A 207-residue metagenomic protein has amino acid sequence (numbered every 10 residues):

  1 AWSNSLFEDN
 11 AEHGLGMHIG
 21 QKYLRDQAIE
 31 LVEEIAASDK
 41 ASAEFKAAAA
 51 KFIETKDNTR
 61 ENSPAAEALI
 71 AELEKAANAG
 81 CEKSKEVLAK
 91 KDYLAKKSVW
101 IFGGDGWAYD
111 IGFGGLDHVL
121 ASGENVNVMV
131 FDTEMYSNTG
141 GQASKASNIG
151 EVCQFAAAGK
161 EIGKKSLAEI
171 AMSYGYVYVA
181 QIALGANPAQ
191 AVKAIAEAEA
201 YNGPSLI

Functional and structural regions predicted by a protein language model:
A1, A77-Q142, A186-A198: Thiamine diphosphate
N4-G16, G20, L24-E44, N58 (+2 more regions): Conserved thiamine diphosphate
R25-C81: Low-complexity, highly charged intrinsically disordered N-terminal segments that act as targeting/localization
S63-E67, D92-A95, A143-S147, I170-Y174: Generic detector of short, locally flexible boundary/turn motifs and exposed helical patches
L69-A76, K85-L88, L167-Y176, I182: An acidic, phosphate/nucleotide-engaging active-site surface
H118-L120, E124-A158, I162-S166, S173-Y178: Active-site cavity-forming subdomains of large catalytic enzyme subunits
S205-I207: Active-site regions of oxyanion-processing enzymes, predominantly non-cytosolic
